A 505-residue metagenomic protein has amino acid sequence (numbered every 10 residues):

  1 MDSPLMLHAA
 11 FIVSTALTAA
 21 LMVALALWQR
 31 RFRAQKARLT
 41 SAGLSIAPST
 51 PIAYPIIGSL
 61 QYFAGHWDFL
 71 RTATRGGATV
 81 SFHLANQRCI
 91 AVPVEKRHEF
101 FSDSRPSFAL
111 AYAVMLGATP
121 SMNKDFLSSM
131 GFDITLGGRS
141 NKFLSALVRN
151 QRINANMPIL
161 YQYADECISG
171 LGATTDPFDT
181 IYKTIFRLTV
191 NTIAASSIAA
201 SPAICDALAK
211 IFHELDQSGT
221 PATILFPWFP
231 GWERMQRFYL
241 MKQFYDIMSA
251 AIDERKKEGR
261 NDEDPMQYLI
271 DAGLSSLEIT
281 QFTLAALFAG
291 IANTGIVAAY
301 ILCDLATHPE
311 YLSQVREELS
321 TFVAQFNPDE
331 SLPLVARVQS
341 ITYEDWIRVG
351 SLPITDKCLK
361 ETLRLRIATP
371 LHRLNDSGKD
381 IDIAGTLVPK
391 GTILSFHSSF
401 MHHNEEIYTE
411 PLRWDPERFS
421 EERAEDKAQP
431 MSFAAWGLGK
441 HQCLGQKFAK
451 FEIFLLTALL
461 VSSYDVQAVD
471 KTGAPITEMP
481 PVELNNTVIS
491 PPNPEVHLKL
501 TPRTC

Functional and structural regions predicted by a protein language model:
M1-L7, N486-C505: C-terminal helix/juxtamembrane-tail motif
D2-L5, F11-S128, F132-T135: N-terminal membrane-proximal hinge/A-helix region immediately C-terminal to the signal-anchor transmembrane segment
G58-R71, F326-A384, E405: Conserved cytochrome P450 K-helix E-x-x-R motif and the immediately C-terminal K′/meander segment
S81-L84, R88-I90, F108-T175, N191-A199: Active-site substrate-recognition loop segments, prototypically the cytochrome P450 B′-helix/B-C loop
N154-A298, Q314: Cytochrome P450 heme-thiolate monooxygenase catalytic core
N293-L305, L456: Short, small-residue alpha-helix embedded
Y311, Q446-N485: Cytochrome P450 heme-binding "Cys pocket" and the immediately downstream C-terminal segment
F396-A424: Conserved cytochrome P450 K-helix/beta-meander segment immediately N-terminal to the heme-binding cysteine loop
